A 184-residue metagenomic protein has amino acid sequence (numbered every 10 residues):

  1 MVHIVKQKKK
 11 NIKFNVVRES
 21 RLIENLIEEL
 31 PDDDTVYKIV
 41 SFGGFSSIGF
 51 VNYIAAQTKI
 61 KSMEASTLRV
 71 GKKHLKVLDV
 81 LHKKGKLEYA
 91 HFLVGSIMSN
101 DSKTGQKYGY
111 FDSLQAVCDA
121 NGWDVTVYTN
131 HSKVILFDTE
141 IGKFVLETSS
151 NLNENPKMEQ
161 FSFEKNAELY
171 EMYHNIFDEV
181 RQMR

Functional and structural regions predicted by a protein language model:
M1-I60, K83-K84, M98, K143: N-terminal localization/anchoring segments of enzymes in phospholipid and broader phosphate metabolism
K38-G44, T67-V70, W123-D124: Short, flexible loop segments at the rims of nucleotide/cofactor-binding pockets, characterized by
F42, G95, T126-Y128: Conserved beta-strand termini and adjacent loop/short-helix elements that scaffold enzyme active sites in alpha/beta
S47-C118: Primarily the HKD phosphodiesterase
M63, W123-Y173: HKD (HxKxxxxD) catalytic microenvironment of the phospholipase D
V70-K72, S99, I141, A167-L169 (+1 more regions): Generic "edge-of-domain/loop-turn" microfeature
G85-Y89, S113-A116, K157-E159, A167-Y170 (+1 more regions): Short, surface-exposed linear patches
M172-R184: Cysteine/selenocysteine-centered motifs that mediate thiol-based redox chemistry or coordinate metal-sulfur cofactors
